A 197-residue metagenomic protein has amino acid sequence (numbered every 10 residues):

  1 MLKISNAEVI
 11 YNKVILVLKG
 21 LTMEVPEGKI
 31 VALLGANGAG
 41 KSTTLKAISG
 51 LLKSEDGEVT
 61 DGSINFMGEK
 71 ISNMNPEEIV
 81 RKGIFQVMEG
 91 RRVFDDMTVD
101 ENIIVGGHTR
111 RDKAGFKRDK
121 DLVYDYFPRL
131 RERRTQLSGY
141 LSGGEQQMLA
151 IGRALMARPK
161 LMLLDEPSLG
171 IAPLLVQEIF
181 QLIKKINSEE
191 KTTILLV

Functional and structural regions predicted by a protein language model:
Y11-K13, V31, L52-E55, V99-K117 (+1 more regions): ABC-type ATPase nucleotide-binding domains, specifically the catalytic core motifs of the NBD
L34-A36: The feature captures the beta-strand-to-loop junction immediately N-terminal to the Walker
S49: Helix-to-loop junction immediately C-terminal to a conserved catalytic motif
V59-E69, K82, F116-K120: Conserved ABC transporter NBD signature motif
M97, Y140-L141, A154-L155: ABC ATPase signature
L137-L141, E145: Conserved ABC ATPase signature
M156-K160: A short, proline-enriched helix->beta-strand linker immediately N-terminal to the Walker B motif in ABC-type P-loop
